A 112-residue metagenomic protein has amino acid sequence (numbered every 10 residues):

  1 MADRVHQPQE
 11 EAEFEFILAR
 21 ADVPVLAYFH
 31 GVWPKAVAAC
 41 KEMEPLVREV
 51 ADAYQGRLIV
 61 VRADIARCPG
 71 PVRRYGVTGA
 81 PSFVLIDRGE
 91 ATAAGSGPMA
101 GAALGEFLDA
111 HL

Functional and structural regions predicted by a protein language model:
M1-P24, H30, G105-L112: N-terminal leader/targeting and pre-domain segments
A12, P69, A102: Acidic phosphotransfer microenvironment of two-component signaling modules
V23-V25, P69, Y75-V84: Structural micro-motif
F29-A36: Aromatic-flanked redox-active Cys/Sec active sites in thiol-based oxidoreductases, especially the WC-centered
V37-A53: Typically the conserved alpha-helix immediately C-terminal to a functionally engaged Cys/Sec in thioredoxin-like
D64-A66: Conserved acidic residues
G79, V84-L112: Non-catalytic, surface beta->alpha helical segment in thiol-disulfide oxidoreductase systems
